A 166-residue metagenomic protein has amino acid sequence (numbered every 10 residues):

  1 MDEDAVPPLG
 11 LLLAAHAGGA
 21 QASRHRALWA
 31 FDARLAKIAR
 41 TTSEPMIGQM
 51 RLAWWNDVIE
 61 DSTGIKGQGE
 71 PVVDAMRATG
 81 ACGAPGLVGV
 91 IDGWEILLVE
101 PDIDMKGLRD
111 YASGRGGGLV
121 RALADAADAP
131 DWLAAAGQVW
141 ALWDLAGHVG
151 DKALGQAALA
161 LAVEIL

Functional and structural regions predicted by a protein language model:
M1-L166: Acidic catalytic motifs of isoprenoid enzymes
